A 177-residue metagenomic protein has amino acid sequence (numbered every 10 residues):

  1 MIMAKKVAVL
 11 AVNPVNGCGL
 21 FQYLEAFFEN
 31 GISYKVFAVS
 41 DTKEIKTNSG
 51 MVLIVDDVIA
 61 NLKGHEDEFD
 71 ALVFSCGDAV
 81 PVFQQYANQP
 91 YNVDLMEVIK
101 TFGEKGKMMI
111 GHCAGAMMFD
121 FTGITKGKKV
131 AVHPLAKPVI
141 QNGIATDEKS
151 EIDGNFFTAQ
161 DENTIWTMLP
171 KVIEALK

Functional and structural regions predicted by a protein language model:
M1-I2: Short, Lys/Arg-enriched N-terminal segments with co-localized hydrophobic residues within the first ~10-30 amino acids
K5-F21, E25-A38, T42, M51 (+1 more regions): Active-site-adjacent pocket-lining segments in enzyme domains
K46-T47: Acidic surface patches and DE-rich sequence motifs
